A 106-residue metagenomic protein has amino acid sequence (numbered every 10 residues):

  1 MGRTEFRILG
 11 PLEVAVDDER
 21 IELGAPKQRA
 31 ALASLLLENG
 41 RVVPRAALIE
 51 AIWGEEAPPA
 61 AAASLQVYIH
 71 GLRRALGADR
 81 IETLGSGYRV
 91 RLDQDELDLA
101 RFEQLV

Functional and structural regions predicted by a protein language model:
M1-V106: Intrinsically disordered, low-complexity protein-interaction/activation regions
